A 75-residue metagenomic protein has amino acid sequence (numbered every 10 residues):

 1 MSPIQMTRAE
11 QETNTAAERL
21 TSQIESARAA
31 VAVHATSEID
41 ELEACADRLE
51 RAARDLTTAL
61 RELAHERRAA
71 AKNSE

Functional and structural regions predicted by a protein language model:
M1-M6, A69-E75: Short intrinsically disordered terminal tails
S2-H34: N-terminal acidic leader/helix
R19, A29-K72: Short, charge-rich amphipathic interface segments used for partner binding and complex assembly
